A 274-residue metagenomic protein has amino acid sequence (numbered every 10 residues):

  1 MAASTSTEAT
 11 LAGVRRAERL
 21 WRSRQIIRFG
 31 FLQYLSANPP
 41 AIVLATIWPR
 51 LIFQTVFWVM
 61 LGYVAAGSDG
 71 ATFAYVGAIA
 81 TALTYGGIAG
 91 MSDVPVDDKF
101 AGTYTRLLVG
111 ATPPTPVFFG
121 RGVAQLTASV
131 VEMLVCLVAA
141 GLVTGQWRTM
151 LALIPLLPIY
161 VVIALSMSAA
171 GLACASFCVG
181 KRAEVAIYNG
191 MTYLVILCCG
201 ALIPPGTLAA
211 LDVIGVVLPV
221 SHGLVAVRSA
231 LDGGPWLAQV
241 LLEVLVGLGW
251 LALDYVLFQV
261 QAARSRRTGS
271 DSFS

Functional and structural regions predicted by a protein language model:
A2-M150, I154-S274: Hydrophobic transmembrane alpha-helices and immediately adjacent juxtamembrane helices of multi-pass inner-membrane
